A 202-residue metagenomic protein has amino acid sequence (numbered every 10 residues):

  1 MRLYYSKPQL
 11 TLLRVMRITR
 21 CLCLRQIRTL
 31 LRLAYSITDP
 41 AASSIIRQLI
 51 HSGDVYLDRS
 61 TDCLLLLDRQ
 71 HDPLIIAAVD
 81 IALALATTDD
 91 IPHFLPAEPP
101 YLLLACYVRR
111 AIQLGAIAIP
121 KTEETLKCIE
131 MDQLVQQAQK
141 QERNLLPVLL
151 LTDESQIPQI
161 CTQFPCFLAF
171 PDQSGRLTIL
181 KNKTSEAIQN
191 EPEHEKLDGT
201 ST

Functional and structural regions predicted by a protein language model:
M1-P73: Nuclease-adjacent, charged terminal/linker segments that flank catalytic cores
V55, P92, F167-P171: Assembly/interface hotspot detector across virion components, adhesins/toxins, and nucleic-acid enzymes
D58, V108-R109, D172: Acidic surface patches and DE-rich sequence motifs
I75-A78: ATP/nucleoside-binding phosphotransfer catalytic cores, i.e., glycine-rich phosphate-binding loops
D80-P158: Exposed, interaction-prone assembly regions rather than primary DNA-binding/catalytic cores
E154-T202: Domain-level recognition of nuclease-like catalytic cores that cleave nucleotide substrates
